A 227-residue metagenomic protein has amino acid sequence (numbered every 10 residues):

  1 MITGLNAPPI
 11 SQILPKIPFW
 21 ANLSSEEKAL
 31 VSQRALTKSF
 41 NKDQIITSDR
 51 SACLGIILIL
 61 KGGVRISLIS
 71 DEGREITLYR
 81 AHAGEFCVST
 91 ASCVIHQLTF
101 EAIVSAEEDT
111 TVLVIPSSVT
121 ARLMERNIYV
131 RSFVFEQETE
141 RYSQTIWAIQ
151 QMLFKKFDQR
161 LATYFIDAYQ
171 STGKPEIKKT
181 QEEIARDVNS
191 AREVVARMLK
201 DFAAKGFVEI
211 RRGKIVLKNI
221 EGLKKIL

Functional and structural regions predicted by a protein language model:
M1-N41, F86, A91-V94, R126: Cyclic nucleotide-binding regulatory module and flanking cytosolic helices
D43, L54-S67, H82-G84: Glycine- and acidic-residue-biased ligand/ion/polar-headgroup-sensing regions
I46-S51: Short phosphate-coordinating micro-motif centered on Lys-Gly-acidic
D71-L78: Short alpha-helix-to-loop micro-motif enriched in aromatics/charged/Gly
Y79-E136: Cyclic-nucleotide recognition modules
M124-N127, T145, D167-K174: Basic, amphipathic alpha-helical hairpins
W147-I166: Short alpha-helical segments that sit at the start of domains
F157, I166-L227: Phosphate-/nucleic-acid-contacting segments
